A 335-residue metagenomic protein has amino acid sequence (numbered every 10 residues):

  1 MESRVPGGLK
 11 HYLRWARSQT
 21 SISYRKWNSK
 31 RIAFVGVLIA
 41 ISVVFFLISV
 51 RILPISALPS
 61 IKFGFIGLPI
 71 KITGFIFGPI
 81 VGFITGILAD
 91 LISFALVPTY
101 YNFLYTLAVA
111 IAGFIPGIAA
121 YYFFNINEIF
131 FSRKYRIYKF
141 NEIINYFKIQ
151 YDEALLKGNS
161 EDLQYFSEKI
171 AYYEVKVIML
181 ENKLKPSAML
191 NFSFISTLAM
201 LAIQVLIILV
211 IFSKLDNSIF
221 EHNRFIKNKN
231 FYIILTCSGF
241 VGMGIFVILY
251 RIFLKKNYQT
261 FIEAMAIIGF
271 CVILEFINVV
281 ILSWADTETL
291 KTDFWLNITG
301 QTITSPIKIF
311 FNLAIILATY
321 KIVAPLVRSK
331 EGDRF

Functional and structural regions predicted by a protein language model:
M1-F335: Loop-helix junctions at membrane interfaces
